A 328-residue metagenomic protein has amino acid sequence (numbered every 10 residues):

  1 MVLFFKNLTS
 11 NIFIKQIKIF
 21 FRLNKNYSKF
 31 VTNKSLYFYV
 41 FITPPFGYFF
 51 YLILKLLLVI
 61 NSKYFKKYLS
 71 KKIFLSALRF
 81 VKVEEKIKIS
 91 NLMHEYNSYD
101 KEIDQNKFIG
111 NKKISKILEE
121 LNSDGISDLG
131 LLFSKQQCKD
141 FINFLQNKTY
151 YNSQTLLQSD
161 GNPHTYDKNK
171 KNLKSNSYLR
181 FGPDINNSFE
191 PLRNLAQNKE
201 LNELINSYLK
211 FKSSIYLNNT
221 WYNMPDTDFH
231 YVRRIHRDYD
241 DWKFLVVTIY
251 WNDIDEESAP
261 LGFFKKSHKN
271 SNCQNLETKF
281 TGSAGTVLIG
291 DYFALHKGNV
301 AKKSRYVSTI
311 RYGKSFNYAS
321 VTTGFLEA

Functional and structural regions predicted by a protein language model:
M1-I14, K18, D124-S127, N147-Q154 (+1 more regions): Soluble, non-transmembrane catalytic domains of enzymes that act on hydrophobic metabolites at membranes
V2, K6-K86: N-terminal membrane-anchoring alpha-helices
N7, Q16-V40, K82-E84, Y96-E102 (+2 more regions): Non-heme Fe(II)/2-oxoglutarate
G47, L54, L58, K67-S123 (+1 more regions): Non-heme Fe(II)-dependent double-stranded beta-helix
K135, D241, L295-H296: Glycine-rich nucleotide phosphate-binding loop and flanking beta-alpha elements of Rossmann-like dinucleotide-binding
Y166-K171, F181, F280-N299, R305: Short, active-site-adjacent segments that bind or coordinate small-molecule cofactors and metal centers
E203-N206, D226-G282, V287, N317-L326: Catalytic core of non-heme Fe(II) oxygenases with the double-stranded beta-helix
L217-T220, V247-I249, S308-Y312: A structural signal for short, well-ordered beta-strand segments
